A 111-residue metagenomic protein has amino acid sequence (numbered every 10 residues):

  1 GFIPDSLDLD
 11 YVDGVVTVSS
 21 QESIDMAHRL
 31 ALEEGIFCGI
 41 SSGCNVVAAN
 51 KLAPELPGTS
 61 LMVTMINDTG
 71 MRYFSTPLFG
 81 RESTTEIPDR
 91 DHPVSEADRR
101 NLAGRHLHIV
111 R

Functional and structural regions predicted by a protein language model:
G1-I40, E55, P77-R111: Active-site/ligand-binding loops adjacent to catalytic centers
S20-E22, C44, I66-M71: Glycine-rich beta-alpha junction loops
I36, V46-A53: Active-site-proximal alpha-helical scaffold in enzymes
F37-I40, L61-I66: Conserved active-site loop/cleft motifs that coordinate metal ions or position small ligands
S41-A49, Y73: Short glycine/serine/threonine-rich phosphate/pyrophosphate-binding segments that cradle anionic phosphate groups
N50, N67-D68, S75-L78: Domain-level signature for proteins that mediate thiol-based redox and metal-cofactor handling
L52-L61: Phosphate-handling active-site elements
T59, R72-S75: Short glycine/proline-enriched turn or capping motifs at secondary-structure junctions
